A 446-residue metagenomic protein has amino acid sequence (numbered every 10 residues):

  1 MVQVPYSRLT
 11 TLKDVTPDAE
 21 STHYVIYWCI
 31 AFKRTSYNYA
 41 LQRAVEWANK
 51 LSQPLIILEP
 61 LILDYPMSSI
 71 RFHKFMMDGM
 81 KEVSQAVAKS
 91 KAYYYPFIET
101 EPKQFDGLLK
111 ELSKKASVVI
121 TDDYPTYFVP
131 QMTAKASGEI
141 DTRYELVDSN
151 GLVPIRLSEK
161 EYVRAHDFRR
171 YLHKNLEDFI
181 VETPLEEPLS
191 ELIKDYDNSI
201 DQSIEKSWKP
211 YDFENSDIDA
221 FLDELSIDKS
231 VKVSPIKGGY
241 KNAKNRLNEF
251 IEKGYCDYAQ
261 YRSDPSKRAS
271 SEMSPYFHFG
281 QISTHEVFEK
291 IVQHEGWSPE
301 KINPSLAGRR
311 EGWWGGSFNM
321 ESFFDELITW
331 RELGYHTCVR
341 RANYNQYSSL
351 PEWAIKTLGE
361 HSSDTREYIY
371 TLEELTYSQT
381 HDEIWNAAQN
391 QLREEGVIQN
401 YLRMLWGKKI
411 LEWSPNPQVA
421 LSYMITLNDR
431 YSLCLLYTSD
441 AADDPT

Functional and structural regions predicted by a protein language model:
M1-V25, I30: N-terminal regions that are enriched for targeting/export leaders and immediately downstream pro/stem segments
S21, P154, E161-V339, N343-S348: Glycine/tryptophan-enriched, flexible segments
T35, R43-L55, L63-V118, D123-Q131: N-terminal Rossmann-like or analogous alpha/beta NTP/dinucleotide-binding catalytic cores that position adenine
F105-N198: Internal, well-ordered domain-core segments that constitute the primary functional module of diverse proteins
S322-A388: Aromatic-anchored, charged helix-turn/loop surface patch used as a conserved interaction hotspot
N343-N345, P351-S363, R403-Y431: Active/binding-pocket-proximal capping segment
T365-R366, Y370, E374-I410, S414-P417: C-terminal structural cap/anchor segments
Y437-T446: Single conserved hydrophobic/aromatic residue that forms the stacking wall/gate of nucleotide- or nucleobase-binding
